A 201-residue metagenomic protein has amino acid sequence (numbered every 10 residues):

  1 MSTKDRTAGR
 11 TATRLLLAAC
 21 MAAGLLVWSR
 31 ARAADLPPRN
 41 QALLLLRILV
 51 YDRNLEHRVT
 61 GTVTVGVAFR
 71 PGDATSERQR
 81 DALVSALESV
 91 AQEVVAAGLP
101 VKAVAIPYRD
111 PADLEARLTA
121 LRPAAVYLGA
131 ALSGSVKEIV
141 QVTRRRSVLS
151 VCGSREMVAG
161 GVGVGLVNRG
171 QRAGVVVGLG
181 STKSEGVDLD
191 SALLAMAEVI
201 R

Functional and structural regions predicted by a protein language model:
S2-D5, L17, L26-R201: Short hydrophobic alpha-helices and adjacent helix-cap/hinge residues
A8-C20: N-terminal export leaders
